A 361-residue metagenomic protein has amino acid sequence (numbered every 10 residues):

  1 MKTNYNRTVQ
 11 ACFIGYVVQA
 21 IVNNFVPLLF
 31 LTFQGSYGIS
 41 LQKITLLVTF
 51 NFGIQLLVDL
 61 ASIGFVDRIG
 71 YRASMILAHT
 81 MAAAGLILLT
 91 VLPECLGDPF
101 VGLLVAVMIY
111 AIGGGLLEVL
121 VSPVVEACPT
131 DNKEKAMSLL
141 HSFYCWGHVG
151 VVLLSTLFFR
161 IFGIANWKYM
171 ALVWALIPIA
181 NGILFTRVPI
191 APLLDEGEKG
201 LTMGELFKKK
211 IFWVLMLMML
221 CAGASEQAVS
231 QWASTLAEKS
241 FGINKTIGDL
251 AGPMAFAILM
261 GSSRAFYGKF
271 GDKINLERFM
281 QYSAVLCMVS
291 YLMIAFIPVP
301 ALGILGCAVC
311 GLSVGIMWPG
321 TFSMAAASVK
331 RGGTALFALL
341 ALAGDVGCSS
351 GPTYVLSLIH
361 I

Functional and structural regions predicted by a protein language model:
V26-P27, K210-M254: Extracytoplasmic gate region of multi-pass secondary transporters
T49-I63, M254-F266: Central cavity-lining transmembrane alpha-helices of secondary-active solute carriers, predominantly the Major
D59-Y71, A265-N275: Helix-to-loop junctions at the C-terminal end of transmembrane segments in multipass secondary transporters
T80-G97, C287-P298: C-terminal ends and interior cores of transmembrane alpha-helices in multi-pass membrane transporters/permeases
L116-P129, I316-V329: Intracellular juxtamembrane helix-capping segments at the cytosolic ends of symmetry-related transmembrane helices
L140-P189: Helix-loop-helix hairpin linking two adjacent transmembrane segments in secondary transporters
I359-I361: Conserved small/polar residues in nucleotide/adenosyl-binding loops
